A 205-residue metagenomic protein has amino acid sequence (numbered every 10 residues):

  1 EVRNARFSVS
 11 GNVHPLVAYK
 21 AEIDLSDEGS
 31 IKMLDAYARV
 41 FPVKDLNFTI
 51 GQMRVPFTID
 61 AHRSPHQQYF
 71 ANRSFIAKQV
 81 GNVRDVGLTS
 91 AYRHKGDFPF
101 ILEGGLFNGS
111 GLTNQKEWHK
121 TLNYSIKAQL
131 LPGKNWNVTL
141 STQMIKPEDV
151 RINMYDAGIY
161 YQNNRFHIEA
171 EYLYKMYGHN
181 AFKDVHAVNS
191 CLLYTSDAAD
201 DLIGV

Functional and structural regions predicted by a protein language model:
E1-G111, K120-Y124, A128-N137, S196: Outer membrane beta-barrel
Y19, V188, A199-D200: Intrinsic disorder/low-complexity segments
Y19-A21, H62, L102-E103, K116 (+4 more regions): Short linear functional motifs in flexible/disordered or boundary regions
D24-D27, F75-G81, L112-E117, Q143-V150 (+1 more regions): Outer-membrane beta-barrel domain signature
V55, Y174, D200: Short, glycine/acidic-enriched loop or turn micro-motifs at the edges of active sites
F57-T58, Y177, I203: Conserved protein kinase catalytic core
H119, Q129-S196: Detector for outer-membrane/organellar transmembrane beta-barrel domains, recognizing the amphipathic beta-strand
Y194, A198-V205: Single conserved hydrophobic/aromatic residue that forms the stacking wall/gate of nucleotide- or nucleobase-binding
